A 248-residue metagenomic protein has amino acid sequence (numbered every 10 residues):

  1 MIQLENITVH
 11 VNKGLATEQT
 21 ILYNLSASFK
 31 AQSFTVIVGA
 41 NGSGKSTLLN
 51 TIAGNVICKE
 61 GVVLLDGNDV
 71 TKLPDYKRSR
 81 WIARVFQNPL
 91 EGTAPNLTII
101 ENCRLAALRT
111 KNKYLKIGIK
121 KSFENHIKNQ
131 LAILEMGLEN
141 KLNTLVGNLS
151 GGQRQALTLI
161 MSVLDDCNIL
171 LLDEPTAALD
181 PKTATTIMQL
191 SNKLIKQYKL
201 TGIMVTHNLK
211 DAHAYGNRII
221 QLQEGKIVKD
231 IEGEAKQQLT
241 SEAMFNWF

Functional and structural regions predicted by a protein language model:
M1, H10-N24, P74: A short, flexible loop at the N-terminus of ABC-type nucleotide-binding domains that lies
V38-A40: The feature captures the beta-strand-to-loop junction immediately N-terminal to the Walker
A53: Helix-to-loop junction immediately C-terminal to a conserved catalytic motif
G61-D69: Conserved ABC transporter NBD signature motif
D69-A83, K113, K120, Q237-S241: ABC ATPase NBD coupling module
S162-V163: ABC ATPase C-loop
T206-H207: H-loop/switch region of ABC-family ATPase nucleotide-binding domains
K226-F248: Conserved beta-strand-loop-alpha-helix hinge in the C-terminal portion of ABC ATPase nucleotide-binding domains
